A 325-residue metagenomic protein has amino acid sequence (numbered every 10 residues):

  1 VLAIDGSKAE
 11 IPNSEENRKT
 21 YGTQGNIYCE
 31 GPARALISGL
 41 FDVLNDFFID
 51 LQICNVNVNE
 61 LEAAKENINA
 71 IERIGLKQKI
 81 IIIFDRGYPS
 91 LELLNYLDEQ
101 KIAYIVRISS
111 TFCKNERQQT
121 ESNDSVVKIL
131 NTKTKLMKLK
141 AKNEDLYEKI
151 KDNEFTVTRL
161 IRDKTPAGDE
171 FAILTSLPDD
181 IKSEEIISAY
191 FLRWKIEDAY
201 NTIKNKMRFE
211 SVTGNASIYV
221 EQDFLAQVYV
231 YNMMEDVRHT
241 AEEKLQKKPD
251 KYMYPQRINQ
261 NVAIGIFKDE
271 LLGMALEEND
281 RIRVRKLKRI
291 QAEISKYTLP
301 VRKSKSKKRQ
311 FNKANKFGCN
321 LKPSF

Functional and structural regions predicted by a protein language model:
I4-N17, E30-F325: Single, function-defining residue in the core of a domain
E16-N26: Short acidic (Asp/Glu) patches
